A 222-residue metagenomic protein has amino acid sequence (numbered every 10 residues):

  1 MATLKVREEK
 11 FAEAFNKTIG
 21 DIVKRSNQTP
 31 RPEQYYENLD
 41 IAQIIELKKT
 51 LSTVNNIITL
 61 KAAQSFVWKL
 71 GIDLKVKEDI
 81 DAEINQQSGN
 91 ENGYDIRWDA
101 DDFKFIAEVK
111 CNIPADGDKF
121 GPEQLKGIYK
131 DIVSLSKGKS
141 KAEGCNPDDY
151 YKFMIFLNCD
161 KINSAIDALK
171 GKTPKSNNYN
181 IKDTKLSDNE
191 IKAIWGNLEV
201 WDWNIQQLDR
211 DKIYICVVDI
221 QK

Functional and structural regions predicted by a protein language model:
M1-K75: Interdomain/boundary linker segments immediately adjacent to catalytic/signaling cores
E37-Q64, N92, Y150-N163, N177-D188: Short N-terminal secondary-structure initiator segments
I57-S65, G89-E91, K126-K137: Short, well-structured alpha-helical interface segments that form or flank functional binding sites
V67-R97: A short acidic/basic microdomain associated with nuclease active sites
I72-V76, D101-F103, K141-Y150: Secondary-structure boundary elements
R97-C111: Active-site beta-strand-loop-beta-strand hairpin of nuclease catalytic cores that positions key catalytic residues
C111-S176: Catalytic cores of nucleic-acid endonucleases
Y151-K222: Domain-level recognition of nuclease-like catalytic cores that cleave nucleotide substrates
